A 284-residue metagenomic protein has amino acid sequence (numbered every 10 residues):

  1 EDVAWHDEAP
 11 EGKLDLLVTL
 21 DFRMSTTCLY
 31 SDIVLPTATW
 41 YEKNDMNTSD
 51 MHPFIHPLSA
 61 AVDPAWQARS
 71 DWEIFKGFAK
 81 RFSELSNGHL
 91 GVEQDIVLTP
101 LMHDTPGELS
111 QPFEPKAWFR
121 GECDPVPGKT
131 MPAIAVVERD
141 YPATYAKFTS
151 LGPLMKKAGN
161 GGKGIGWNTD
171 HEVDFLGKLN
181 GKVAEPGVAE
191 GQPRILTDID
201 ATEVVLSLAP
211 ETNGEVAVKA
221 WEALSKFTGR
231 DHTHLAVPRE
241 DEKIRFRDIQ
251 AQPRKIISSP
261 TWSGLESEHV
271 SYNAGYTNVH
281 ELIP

Functional and structural regions predicted by a protein language model:
E1-T19, M24-P284: Domain-level signature for respiratory redox metalloenzymes
